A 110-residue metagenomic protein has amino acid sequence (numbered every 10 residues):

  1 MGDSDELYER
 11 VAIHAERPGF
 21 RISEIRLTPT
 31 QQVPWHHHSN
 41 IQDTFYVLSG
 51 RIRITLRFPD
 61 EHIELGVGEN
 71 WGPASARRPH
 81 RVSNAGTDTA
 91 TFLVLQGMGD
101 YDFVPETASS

Functional and structural regions predicted by a protein language model:
M1-R21, P34, G66-V67, F103-S110: A short, N-terminal "cap"/entry segment at the start of jelly-roll beta-barrel domains of the cupin/DSBH fold
I13-A15, V33-S39, L56, I63-E64 (+1 more regions): Short histidine-centered beta-strand/loop micro-motifs that create catalytic or ligand/metal-coordination sites
S23-H38, A76-R77: Conserved short histidine dyad/triad with adjacent acidic residue
R26-L27, S39-I54, L95-G97: Short, conserved beta-strand element in jelly-roll/cupin
Q32-P34, G50-T55, N70-W71: Short beta-strand segments in beta-sandwich/barrel cores
P59-R77: Short acidic-glycine-tyrosine-enriched beta hairpin
S75-Y101: Ligand-binding loop in jelly-roll beta-barrel domains
